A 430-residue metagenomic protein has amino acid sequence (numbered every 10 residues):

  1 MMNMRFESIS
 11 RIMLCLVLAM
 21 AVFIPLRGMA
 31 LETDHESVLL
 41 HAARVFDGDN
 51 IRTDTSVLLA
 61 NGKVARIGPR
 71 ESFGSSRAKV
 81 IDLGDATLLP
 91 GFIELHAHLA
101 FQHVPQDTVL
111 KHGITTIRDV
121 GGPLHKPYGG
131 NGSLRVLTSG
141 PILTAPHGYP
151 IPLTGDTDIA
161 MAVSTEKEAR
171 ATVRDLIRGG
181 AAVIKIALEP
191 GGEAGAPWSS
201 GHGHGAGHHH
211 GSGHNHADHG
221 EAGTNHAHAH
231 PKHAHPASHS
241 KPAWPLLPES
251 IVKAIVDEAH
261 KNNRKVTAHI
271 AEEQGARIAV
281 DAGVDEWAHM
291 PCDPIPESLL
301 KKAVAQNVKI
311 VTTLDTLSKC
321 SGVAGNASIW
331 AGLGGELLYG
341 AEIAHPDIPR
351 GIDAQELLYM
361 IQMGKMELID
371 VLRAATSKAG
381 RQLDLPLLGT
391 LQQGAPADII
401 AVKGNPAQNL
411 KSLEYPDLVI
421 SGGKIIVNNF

Functional and structural regions predicted by a protein language model:
M2-L14: Bacterial N-terminal signal peptides that target proteins for export
M13-P25: Bacterial N-terminal signal peptides
L31-S37, V45-L89: Histidine-rich, glycine-flanked metal-binding segment
A43, A375-S377, Q393-F430: C-terminal cap of metal-dependent C-N hydrolases
L83-L88, P105-H239, W244-E258, A305-T313: Divalent-metal coordination cores built from histidine and acidic residues
P90-A100, V266-E273: Histidine-centered catalytic micro-motifs
K261, G325-N405: His/Asp/Glu-enriched, well-ordered alpha-helical/loop segment that forms or immediately abuts the divalent-metal
V280-W287, V304-K309, G334-E336: Glycine-enriched alpha-helix->loop->beta-strand junction motifs that scaffold or abut catalytic
